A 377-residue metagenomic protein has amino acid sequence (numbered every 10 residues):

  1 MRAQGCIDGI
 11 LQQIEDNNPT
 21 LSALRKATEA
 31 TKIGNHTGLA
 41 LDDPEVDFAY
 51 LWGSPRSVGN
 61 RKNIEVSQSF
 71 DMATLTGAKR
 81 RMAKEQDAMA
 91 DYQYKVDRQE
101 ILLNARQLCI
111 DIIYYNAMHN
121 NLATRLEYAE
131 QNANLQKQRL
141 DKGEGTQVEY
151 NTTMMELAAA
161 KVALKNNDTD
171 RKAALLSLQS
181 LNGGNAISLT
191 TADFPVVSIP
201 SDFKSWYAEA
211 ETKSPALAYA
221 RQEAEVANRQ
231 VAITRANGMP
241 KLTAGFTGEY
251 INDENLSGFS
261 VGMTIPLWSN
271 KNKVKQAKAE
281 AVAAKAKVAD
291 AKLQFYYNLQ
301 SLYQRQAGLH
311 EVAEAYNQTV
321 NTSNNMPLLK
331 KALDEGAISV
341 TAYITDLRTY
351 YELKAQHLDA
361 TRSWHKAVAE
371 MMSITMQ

Functional and structural regions predicted by a protein language model:
M1-E45, F70, A78, E144-G145 (+3 more regions): Bacterial Sec-pathway N-terminal export signals of envelope proteins
G5-I7, P44-M82, T190-P200, T243-K278: Small/polar, glycine/serine/threonine/aspartate-rich low-complexity segments that form flexible
Q12-S22, E29-D43, I64-M82, Y92-Q99 (+6 more regions): A glycine-/polar-enriched beta->alpha junction
A23-N35, D97, I101-T124, Q131-A133 (+5 more regions): Amphipathic alpha-helical coiled-coil segments
K84, Q147-A158, K278, V340-R348: Short, charged, amphipathic alpha-helical segments
E100-K213, L302, L309: Periplasmic alpha-helical coiled-coil/stalk elements that build and connect Gram-negative outer-membrane
